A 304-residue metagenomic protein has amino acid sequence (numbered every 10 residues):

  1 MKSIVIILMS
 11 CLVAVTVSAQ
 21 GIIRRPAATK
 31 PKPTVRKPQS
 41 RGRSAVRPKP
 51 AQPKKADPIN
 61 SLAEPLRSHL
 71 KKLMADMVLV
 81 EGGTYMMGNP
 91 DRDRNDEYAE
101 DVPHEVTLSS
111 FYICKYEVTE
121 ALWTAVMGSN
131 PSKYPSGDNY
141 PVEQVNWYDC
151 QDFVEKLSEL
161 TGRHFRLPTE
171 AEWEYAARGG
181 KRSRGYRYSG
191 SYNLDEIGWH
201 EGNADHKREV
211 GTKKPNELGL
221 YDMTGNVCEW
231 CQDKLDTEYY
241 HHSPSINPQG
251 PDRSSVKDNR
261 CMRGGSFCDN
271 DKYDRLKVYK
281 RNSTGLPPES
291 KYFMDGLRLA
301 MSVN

Functional and structural regions predicted by a protein language model:
M1-I4: Positively charged n-region of N-terminal signal peptides that target proteins for export
S10-V17: Hydrophobic h-region of N-terminal signal peptides that target proteins for export in Gram-negative bacteria
A19-K72: Sec-dependent signal peptide cleavage junction
H69-S132, N146-Y148, G225: A short glycine-rich, aromatic-capped structural motif
A75, R163-H164, P215-L218: Short loop/turn microsegments at loop-to-beta-strand junctions
Y85, E120, G137-E196, W230: Short, well-ordered surface patches within globular domains
D93-V106, K181-R182, A204-H206, T224-N304: Surface-exposed recognition segments
E196-L220: A short, contiguous structural element within a folded domain that forms the immediate neighborhood of a functional site
